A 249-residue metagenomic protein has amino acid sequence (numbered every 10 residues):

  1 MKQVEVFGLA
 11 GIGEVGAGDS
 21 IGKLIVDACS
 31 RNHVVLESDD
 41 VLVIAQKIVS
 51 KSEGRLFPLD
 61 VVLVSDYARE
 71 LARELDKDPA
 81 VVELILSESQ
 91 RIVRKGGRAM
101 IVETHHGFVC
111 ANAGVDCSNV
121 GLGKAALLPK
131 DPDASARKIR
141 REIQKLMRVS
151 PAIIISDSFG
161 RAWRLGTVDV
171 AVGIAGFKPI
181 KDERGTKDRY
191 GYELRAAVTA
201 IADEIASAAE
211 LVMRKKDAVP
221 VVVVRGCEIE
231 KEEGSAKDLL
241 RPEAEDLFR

Functional and structural regions predicted by a protein language model:
M1-R249: N-terminal and secondary-structure boundary signal
